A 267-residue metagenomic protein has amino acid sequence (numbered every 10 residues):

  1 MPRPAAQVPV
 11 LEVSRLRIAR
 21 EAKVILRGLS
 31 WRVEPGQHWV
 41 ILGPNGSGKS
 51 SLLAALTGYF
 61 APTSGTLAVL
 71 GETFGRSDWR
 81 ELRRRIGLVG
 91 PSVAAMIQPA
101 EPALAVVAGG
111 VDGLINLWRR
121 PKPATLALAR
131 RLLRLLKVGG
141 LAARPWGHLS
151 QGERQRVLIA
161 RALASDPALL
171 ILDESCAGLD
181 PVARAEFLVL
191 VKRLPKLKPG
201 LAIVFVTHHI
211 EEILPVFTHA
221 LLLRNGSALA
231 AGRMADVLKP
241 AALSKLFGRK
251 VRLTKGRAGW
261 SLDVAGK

Functional and structural regions predicted by a protein language model:
T57: Helix-to-loop junction immediately C-terminal to a conserved catalytic motif
G65-G75, L82: Conserved ABC transporter NBD signature motif
P123-L141: Conserved ABC ATPase "signature" region
P145-L149: Conserved ABC ATPase signature
D166: Conserved catalytic motifs of ABC-family nucleotide-binding domains
L170-E174: Catalytic Walker B motif of ABC-type/P-loop ATPase nucleotide-binding domains
A220-R233: H-loop (His-switch) and adjacent beta-strand-loop-beta switch element of ABC-type ATPase nucleotide-binding domains
